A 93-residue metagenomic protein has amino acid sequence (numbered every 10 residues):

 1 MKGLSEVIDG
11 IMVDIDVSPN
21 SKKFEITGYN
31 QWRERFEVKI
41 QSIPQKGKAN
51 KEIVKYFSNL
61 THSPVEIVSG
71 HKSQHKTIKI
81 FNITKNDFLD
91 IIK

Functional and structural regions predicted by a protein language model:
M1-K46, K51-V54, N59, E66-K93: Contiguous, often N-terminal, cationic amphipathic patches that form binding interfaces
